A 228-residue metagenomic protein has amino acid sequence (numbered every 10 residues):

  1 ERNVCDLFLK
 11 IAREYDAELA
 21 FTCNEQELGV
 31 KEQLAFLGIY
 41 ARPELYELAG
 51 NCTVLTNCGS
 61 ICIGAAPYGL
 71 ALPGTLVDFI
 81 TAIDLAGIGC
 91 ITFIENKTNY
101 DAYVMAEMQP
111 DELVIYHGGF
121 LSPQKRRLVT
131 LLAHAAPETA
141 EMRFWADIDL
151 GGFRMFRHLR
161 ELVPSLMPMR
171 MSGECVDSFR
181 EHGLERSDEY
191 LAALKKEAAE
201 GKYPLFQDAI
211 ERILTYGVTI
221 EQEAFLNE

Functional and structural regions predicted by a protein language model:
E1-Y116, L121-A135, G151, E174-E228: Nucleic-acid enzyme cleavage-core boundary/entry regions
I91, L113, E141-R143, M167: A structural signal for isolated positions on well-ordered beta-strands in alpha/beta enzyme cores
P110, L162-V163: Short, structured coil segments at secondary-structure junctions
H134-E138, V163: Short, conserved loop/helix-junction motifs that constitute active-site signature segments in enzyme catalytic cores
T139-D149: Acidic beta-strand-to-loop metal/phosphate-binding motif
F153, L159: Short glycine/threonine-rich loop/turn motifs
V163-V176: C-terminal, active-site-flanking charged/polar segments
